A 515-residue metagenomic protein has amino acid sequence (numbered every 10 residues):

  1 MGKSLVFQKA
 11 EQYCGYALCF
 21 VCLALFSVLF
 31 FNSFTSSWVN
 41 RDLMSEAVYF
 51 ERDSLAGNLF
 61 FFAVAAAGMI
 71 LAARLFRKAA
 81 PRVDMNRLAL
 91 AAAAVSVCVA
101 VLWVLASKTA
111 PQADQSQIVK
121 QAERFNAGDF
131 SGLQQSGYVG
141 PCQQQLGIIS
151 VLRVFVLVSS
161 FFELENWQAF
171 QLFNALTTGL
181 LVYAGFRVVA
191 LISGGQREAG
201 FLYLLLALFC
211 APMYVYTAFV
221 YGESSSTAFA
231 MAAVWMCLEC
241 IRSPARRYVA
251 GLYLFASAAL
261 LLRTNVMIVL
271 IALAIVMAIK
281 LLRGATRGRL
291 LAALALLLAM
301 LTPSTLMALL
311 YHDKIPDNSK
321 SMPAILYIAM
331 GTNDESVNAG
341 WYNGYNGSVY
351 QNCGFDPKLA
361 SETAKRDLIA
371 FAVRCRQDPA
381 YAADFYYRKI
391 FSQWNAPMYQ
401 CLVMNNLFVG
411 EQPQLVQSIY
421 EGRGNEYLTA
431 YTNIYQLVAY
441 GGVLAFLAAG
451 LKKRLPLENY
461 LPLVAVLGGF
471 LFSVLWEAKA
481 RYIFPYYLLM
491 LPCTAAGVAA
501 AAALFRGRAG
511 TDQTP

Functional and structural regions predicted by a protein language model:
M1-L102, L291-L297: Start-transfer (signal-anchor) and selected internal transmembrane alpha helices of multi-pass inner/ER membrane
V48-F62, A169, F173-N174, R388-V466: Membrane-interface anchor segments at the N-terminal boundary of transmembrane helices in multi-pass membrane enzymes
Y138-L164: Short hydrophobic/aromatic helix or loop-helix immediately within or flanking a transmembrane segment in polytopic
L172-G194, A232, A445-A448: Transmembrane-helix motifs of polytopic, lipid-linked glycan transferases
G185-F209, L457-Y460: Transmembrane-helix signature of polytopic, membrane-embedded enzymes that assemble or transfer cell-envelope glycans
S193, M231-V249, A259: Membrane-interface transmembrane helices that cradle and orient dolichyl/undecaprenyl
P212-S226, L262: Short acidic/glycine- and proline-prone juxtamembrane loop motifs at membrane-interface regions of multi-pass membrane
H312-G410: Membrane-proximal stem/loop segments at transmembrane-domain junctions that anchor or position
